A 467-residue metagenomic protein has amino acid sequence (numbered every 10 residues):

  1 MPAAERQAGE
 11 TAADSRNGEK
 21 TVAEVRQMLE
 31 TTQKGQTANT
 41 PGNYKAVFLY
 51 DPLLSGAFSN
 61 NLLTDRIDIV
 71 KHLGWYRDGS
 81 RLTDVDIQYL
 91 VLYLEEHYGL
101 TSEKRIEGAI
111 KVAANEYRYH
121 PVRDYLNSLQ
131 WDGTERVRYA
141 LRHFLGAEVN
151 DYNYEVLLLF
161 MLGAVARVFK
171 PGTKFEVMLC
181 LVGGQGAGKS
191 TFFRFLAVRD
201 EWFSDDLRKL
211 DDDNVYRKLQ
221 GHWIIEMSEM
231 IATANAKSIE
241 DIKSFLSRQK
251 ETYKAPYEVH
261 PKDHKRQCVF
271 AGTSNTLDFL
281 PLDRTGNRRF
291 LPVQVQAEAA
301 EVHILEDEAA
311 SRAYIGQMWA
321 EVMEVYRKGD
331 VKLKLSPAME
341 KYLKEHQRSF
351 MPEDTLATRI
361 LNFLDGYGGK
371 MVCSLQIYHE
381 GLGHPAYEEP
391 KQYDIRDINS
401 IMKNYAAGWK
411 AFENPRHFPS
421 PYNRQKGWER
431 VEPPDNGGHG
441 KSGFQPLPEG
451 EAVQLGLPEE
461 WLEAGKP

Functional and structural regions predicted by a protein language model:
M1-R136, D151, E155, A386-E389 (+4 more regions): N-terminal nucleic-acid engagement/recognition segments and initiation subdomains in replication, restriction
A57, L62, R66-D68, G74 (+11 more regions): Residue-level preference for alpha-helix termini and adjacent loops
E95-H120, K174, E201-D205, D211-M227 (+3 more regions): Feature primarily recognizes SF3-like P-loop helicase cores of small DNA viruses
I110-Q220, L382: P-loop NTPase catalytic core of nucleic-acid-dependent motor ATPases
